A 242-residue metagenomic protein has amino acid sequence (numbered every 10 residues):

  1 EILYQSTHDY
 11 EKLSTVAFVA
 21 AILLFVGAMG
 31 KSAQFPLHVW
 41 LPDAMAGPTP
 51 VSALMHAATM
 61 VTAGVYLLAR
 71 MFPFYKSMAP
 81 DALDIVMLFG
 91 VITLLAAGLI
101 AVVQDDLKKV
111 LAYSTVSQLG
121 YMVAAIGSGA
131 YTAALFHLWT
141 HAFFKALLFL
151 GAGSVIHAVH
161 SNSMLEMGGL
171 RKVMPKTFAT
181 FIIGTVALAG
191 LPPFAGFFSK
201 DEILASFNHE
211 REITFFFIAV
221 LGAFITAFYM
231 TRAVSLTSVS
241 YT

Functional and structural regions predicted by a protein language model:
E1-S240: Hydrophobic transmembrane alpha-helices and their helix-loop junctions in integral membrane proteins
